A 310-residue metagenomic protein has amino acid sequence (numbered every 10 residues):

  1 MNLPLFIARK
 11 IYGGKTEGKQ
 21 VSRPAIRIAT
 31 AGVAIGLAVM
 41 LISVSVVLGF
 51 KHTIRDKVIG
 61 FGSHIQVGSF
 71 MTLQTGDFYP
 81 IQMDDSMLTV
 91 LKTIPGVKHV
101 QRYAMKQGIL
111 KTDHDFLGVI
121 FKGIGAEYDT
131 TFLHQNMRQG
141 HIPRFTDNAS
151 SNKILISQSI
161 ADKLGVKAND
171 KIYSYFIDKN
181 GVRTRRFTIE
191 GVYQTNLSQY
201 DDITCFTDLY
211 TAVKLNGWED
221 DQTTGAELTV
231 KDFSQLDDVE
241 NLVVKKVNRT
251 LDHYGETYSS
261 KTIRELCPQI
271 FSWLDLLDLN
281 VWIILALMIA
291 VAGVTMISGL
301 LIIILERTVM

Functional and structural regions predicted by a protein language model:
M1-L37: N-terminal Sec/SRP start-transfer signal
T16-R27, L236-L242, K246-V294, I303-R307: Peri-transmembrane interface segments
R23-A25, A38-I65: Alpha-helical transmembrane segments
G36-V47, I289, G293, I297: Alpha-helical transmembrane segments
K51-D85: Membrane-interface junction motifs in transport/secretion proteins
I65, I160-A161, D221-V244, S259: A short beta-strand structural signal in non-transmembrane regions
M71-F78, Q194-N196, L228-D237, R264-C267: Structural beta->alpha junctions
I81, D85-D221: A structural signal for hydrophobic secondary-structure junctions, strongest on transmembrane helix-loop-helix units
